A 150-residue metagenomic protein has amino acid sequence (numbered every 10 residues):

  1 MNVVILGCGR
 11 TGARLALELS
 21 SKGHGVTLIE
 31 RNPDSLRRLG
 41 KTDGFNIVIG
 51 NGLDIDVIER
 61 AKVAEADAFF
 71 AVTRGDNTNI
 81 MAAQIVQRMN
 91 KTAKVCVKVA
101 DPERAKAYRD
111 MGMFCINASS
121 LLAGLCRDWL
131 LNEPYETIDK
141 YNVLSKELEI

Functional and structural regions predicted by a protein language model:
M1-I150: Cytosolic regulatory regions of ion transport systems
